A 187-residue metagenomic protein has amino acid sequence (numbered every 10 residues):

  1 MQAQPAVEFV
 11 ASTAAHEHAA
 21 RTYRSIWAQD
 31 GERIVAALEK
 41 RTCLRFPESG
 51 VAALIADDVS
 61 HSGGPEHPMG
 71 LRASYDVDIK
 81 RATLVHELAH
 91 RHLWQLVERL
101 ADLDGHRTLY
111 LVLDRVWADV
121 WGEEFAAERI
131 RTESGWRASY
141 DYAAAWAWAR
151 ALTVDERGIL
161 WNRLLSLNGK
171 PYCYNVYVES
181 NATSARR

Functional and structural regions predicted by a protein language model:
M1-E17, S180-R186: N-terminal low-structure segments adjacent to metalloprotease catalytic domains across cellular compartments
V7-H67, D119-G122: Auxiliary, metal-adjacent structural segments of Zn-dependent hydrolase domains
R33, A37, I79, T83 (+1 more regions): Extracytoplasmic/secreted proteins, especially bacterial periplasmic and envelope-associated proteins
H67-L84, L100: Short pre-active-site segment immediately N-terminal to the catalytic Zn-binding motif
R81, W117, N162-R163: Asp-box/BNR beta-propeller blade signature and adjacent active/binding-site loops in extracellular glycan-interacting
R81-Q95: Active-site recognition of the HExxH zinc-binding catalytic motif
L96-A145: Post-HExxH zinc-binding segment in Zn-dependent metallohydrolases
I130-R187: Pan-zinc metallopeptidase signature
